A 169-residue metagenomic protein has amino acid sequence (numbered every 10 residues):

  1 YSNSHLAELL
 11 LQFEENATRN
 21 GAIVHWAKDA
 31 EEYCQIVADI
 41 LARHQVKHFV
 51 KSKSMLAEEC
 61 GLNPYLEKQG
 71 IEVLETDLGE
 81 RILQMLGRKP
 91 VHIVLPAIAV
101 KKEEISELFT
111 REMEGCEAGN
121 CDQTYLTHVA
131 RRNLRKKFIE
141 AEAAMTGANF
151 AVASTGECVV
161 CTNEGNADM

Functional and structural regions predicted by a protein language model:
Y1-M169: The feature marks the mature, well-folded catalytic cores of soluble enzymes
